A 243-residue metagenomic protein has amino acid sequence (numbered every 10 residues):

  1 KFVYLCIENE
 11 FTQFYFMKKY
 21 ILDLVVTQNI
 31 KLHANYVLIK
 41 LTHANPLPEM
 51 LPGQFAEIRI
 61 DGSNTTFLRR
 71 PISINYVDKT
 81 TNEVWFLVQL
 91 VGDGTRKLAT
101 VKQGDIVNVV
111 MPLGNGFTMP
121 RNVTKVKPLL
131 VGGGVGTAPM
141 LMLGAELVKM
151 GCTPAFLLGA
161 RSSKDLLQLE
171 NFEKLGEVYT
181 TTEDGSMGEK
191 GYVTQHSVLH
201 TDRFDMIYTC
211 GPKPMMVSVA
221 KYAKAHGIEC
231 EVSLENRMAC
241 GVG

Functional and structural regions predicted by a protein language model:
K1-E8, Q13: Short, positively charged and aromatic/hydrophobic N-terminal segments
Y4, M17-Y20, T209: Extended hydrophobic/aromatic-rich secondary-structure runs
E8-F11, V26, R237: Intrinsic disorder/low-complexity segments
K18-Q103: Ferredoxin-reductase
M50-G53, P71, V84, M140 (+3 more regions): A general structural signal for well-ordered alpha-helical segments in protein cores
D93-N236: FNR/FR-type flavoprotein reductase catalytic core
R237-G243: Cysteine-centered iron-sulfur cluster-binding motifs in ferredoxin-type domains/subunits of redox enzymes
